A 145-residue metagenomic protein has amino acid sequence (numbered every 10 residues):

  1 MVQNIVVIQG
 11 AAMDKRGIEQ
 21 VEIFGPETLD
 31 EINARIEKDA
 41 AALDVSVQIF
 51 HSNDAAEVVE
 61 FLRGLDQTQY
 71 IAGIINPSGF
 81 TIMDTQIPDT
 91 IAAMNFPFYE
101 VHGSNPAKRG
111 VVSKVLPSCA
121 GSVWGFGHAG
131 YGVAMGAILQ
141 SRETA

Functional and structural regions predicted by a protein language model:
M1-I5: Extreme N-terminal starter segment of soluble prokaryotic enzymes
V6, F50, I74, Y99-V101 (+1 more regions): Hydrophobic/aromatic beta-strand patches that form the interior of the parallel beta-sheet core in alpha/beta enzyme
A11-M13, S78-T81, S104-P106: Short glycine-rich anion-binding loops that position phosphate/pyrophosphate groups of nucleotides and phosphorylated
K15-E31: Glycine- and acidic-residue-enriched helix-capping/strand-helix junction motifs
Q48-E57: Short beta->alpha junction loops
L65-G73: Short acidic/histidine-rich motifs immediately flanking catalytic phosphotransfer sites in two-component signaling
I91-R109: Short, acidic/small-residue loops that bind anionic groups at enzyme active sites
A107-A145: Short, glycine-/small-residue-rich phosphate/pyrophosphate-handling segment
